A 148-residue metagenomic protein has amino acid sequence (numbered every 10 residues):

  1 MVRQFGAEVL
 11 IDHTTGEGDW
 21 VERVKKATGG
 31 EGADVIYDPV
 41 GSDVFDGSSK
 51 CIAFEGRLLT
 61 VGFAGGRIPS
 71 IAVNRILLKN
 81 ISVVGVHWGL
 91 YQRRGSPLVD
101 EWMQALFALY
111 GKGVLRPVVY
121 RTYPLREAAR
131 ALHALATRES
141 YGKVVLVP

Functional and structural regions predicted by a protein language model:
M1-V44, L98-E101: Adenosine-nucleotide cofactor-binding segment
G18, D34, D46, N74 (+1 more regions): Residues in well-ordered alpha-helical elements
G29, A53, A136-S140: Short conserved AdoMet
G32-Y37, R57-T60, P117-V119: Short catalytic-loop micro-motif centered on adjacent basic/acidic residues
D43-V114, V147-P148: Glycine-rich phosphate-binding loop and adjacent beta-alpha segment of Rossmann(oid) nucleotide-cofactor-binding
F107, K112-R121, A129-P148: C-terminal capping/lid region of NAD(P)-dependent oxidoreductase domains
